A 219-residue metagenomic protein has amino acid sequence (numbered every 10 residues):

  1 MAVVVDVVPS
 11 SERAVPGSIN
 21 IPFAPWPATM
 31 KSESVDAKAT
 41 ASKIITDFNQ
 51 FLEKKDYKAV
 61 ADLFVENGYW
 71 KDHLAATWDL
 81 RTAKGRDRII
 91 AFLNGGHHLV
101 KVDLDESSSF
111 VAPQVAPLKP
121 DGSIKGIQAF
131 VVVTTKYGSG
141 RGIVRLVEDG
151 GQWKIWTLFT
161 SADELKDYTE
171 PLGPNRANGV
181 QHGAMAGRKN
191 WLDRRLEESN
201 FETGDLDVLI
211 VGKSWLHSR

Functional and structural regions predicted by a protein language model:
A2-E66, L196-L206: Short, low-complexity N-terminal intrinsically disordered segments enriched in polar/charged residues
A2-P22, F130-E198: Short beta-strand edge/turn micro-motifs at domain boundaries
K38-S42, Q50-S123: A solvent-exposed, acidic/Ser-Thr-rich amphipathic alpha-helical stretch
T77, E164, H217: Flexible, glycine-rich phosphate/dinucleotide-binding loops and adjacent beta-alpha linkers at cofactor/substrate
R86-L93, P174-A177, L196-L206: Catalytic cores of transferase enzymes with a strong primary signal for eukaryotic protein kinases
G122-F130: Short, hydrophobic/aromatic-rich segments at coil-to-beta transitions
F201-R219: N-terminal Rossmann-like FAD-binding beta1-loop-alpha1 element of flavoenzymes
